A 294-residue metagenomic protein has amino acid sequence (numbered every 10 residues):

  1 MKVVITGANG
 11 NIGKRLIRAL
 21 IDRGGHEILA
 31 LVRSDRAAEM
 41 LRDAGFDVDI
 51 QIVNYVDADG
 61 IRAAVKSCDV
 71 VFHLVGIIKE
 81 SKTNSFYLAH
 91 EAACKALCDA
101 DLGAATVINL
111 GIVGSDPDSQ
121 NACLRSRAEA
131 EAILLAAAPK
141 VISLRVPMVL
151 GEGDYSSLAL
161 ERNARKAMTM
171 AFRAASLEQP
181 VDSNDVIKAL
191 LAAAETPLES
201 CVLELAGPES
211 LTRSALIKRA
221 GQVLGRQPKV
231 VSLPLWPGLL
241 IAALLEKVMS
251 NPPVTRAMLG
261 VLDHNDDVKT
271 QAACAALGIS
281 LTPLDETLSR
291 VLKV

Functional and structural regions predicted by a protein language model:
K2, A189, A193-V254, V268-V294: Mid/C-terminal beta-alpha module of Rossmann-like enzyme folds, strongest in SDR-family dehydrogenases/epimerases
V3-R23: N-terminal Rossmann NAD(P)H-binding glycine-rich loop of SDR-like oxidoreductase domains
G25-R33: Conserved glycine-rich Rossmann-like NAD(P)H-binding loop of the short-chain dehydrogenase/reductase
L29, I77-I78, N84-E131, L135-A137 (+1 more regions): Conserved Rossmann-fold NAD(P)-dependent oxidoreductase catalytic core, especially the SDR/UDP-sugar
D35-R36, M40-A96, A100, V113-P117: NAD(P)H-binding glycine-rich loop region in Rossmannoid oxidoreductase-like domains and their noncatalytic homologs
Y87-E91, S119-E131, L150, D154 (+4 more regions): Short-chain dehydrogenase/reductase
Y155-S156, F172-A194, S200-C201: Substrate-positioning beta->alpha
A159-S183, Q227-N265: Alpha-helical membrane-targeting segments
